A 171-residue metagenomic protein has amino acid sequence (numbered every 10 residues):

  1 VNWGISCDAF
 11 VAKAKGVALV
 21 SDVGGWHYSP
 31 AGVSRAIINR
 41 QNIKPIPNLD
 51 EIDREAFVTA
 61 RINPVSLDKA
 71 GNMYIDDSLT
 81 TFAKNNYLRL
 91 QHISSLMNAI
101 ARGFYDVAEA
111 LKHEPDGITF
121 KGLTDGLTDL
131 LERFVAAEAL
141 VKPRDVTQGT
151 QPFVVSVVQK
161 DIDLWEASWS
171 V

Functional and structural regions predicted by a protein language model:
V1-L123, L130-G149, V154-S156: A glycine- and small-residue-enriched flexible loop/hinge signal that marks low-structured segments
D125-T128, A167: A generic structural signal for well-ordered alpha-helical surface patches
Q151-V171: C-terminal edge-of-domain segments
